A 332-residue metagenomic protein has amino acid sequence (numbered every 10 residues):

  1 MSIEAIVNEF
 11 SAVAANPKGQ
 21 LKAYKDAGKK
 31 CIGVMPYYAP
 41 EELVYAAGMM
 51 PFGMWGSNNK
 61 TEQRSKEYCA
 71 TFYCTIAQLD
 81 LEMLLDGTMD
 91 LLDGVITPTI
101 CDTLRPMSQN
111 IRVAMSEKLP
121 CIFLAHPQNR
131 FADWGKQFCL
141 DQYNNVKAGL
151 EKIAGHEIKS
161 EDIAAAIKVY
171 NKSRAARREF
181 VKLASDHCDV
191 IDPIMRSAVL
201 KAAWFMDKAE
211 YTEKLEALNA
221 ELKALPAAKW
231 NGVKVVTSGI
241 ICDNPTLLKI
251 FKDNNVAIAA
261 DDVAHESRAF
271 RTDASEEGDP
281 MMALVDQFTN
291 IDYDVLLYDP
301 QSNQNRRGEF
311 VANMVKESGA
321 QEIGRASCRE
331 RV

Functional and structural regions predicted by a protein language model:
S2-K30, L140, N144, A148-E276: A charged, amphipathic alpha-helical module
S11-K25, K29-E42, T61-K66, C74-Q78: Metallocofactor- and cofactor-centric catalytic cores in central/energy metabolism, strongly enriched
D26, Y37, L43-W55, G239-N303 (+1 more regions): Redox- and metal-dependent alpha/beta enzyme cores, enriched for Fe-S-associated oxidoreductases and cofactor-handling
K60-C69, F131-G135, S267-A274: Short, charged, surface-exposed secondary-structure boundary motifs
Y68-D86, D299-A312: Glycine-rich, highly charged phosphate/nucleotide-binding loops
L79-K152: Acidic/His-rich segments in extracytoplasmic proteins that coordinate ligands and/or metal ions
V315, G319-R325: Proline-aspartate-enriched helix->loop->beta-strand connector
G324-V332: Residue-level detector of conserved catalytic or cofactor/ligand-binding positions in enzyme active sites
